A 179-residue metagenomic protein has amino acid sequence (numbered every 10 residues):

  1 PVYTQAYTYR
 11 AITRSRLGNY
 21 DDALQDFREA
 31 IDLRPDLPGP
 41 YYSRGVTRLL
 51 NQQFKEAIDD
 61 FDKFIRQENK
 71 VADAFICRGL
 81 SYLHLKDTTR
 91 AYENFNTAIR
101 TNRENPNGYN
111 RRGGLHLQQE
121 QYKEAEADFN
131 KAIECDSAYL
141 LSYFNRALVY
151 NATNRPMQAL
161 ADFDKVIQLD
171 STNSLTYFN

Functional and structural regions predicted by a protein language model:
P1-N179: Alpha-helical tetratricopeptide repeat
